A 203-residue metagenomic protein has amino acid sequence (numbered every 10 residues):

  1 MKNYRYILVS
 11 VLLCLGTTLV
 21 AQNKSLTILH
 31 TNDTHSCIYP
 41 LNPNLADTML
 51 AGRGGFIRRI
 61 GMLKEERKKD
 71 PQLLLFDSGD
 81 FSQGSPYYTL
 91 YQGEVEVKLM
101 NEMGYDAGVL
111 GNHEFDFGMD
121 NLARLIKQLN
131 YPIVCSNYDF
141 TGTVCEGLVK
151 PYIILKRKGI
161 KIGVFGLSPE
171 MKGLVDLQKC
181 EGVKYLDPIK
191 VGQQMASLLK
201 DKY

Functional and structural regions predicted by a protein language model:
M1-S25: Bacterial Sec-dependent N-terminal signal peptides
A21-Y203: Acidic, metal/ion-coordinating pockets
